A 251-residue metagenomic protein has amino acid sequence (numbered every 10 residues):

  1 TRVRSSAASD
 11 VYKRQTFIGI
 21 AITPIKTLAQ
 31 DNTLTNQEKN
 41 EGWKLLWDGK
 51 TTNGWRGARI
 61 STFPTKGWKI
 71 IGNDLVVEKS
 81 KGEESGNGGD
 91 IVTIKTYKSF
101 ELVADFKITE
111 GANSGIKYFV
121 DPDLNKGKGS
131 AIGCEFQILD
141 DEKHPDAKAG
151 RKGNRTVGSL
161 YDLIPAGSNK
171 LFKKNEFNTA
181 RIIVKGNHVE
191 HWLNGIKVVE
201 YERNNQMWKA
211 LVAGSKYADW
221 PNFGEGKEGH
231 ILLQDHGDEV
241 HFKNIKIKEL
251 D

Functional and structural regions predicted by a protein language model:
T1-Q15: Single conserved hydrophobic/aromatic residue that forms the stacking wall/gate of nucleotide- or nucleobase-binding
S6-S9, I20, F223-G226: Short, surface-exposed loop and linker segments with low hydrophobicity and enrichment for Pro/Ser/Thr
I18-K26: C-terminal segment of classical bacterial N-terminal signal peptides
I25-D251: Carbohydrate-interacting regions of secretory-pathway proteins
